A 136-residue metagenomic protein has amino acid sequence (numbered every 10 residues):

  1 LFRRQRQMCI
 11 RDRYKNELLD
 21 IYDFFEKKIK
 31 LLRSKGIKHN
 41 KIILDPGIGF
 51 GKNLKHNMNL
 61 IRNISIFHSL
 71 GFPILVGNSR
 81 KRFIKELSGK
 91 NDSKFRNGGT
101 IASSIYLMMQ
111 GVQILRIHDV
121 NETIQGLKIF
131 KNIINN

Functional and structural regions predicted by a protein language model:
L1-I10: Single conserved hydrophobic/aromatic residue that forms the stacking wall/gate of nucleotide- or nucleobase-binding
R4, G47-G51, K55, G77-F83 (+1 more regions): Active-site beta-loop-alpha junctions enriched in small/polar residues
R11-D20, I84-G98: Active-site mouth loops of central-metabolism enzymes
Y14-F25, I48-I64: Active-site glycine- and acidic-residue-rich loops that bind and position anionic ligands or nucleotide-like cofactors
K41-D45, P73-L75, I114: Structural preference for beta-strand elements that scaffold enzyme active sites
L44, F67, L107, D119: Conserved, mostly hydrophobic/aromatic
I117-N136: C-terminal helical cap(s) of enzyme catalytic domains, especially alpha/beta-barrels
